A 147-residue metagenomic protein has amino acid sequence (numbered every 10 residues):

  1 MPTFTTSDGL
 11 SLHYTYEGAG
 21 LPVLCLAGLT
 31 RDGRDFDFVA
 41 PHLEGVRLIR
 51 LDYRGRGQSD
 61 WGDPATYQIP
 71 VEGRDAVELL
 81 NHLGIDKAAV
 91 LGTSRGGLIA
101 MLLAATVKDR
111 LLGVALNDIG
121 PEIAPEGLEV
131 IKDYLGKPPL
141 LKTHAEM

Functional and structural regions predicted by a protein language model:
M1-S11: N-terminal cap/lid segment of alpha/beta-hydrolase-fold proteins
D8, G28, D35, E72-D75 (+1 more regions): Conserved acidic functional residues
L10-G62: Conserved HGGG/HGGXW glycine-rich cap/lid loop of the alpha/beta-hydrolase fold
G18-G20, G45, G84-K87, K108-D109: Active-site acidic short loop of glycosyltransferases
D37, V77, M101-A105: Short, hydrophobic alpha-helix immediately C-terminal to the catalytic nucleophile
Y53-L91: Active-site loop/oxyanion-hole signature of alpha/beta-hydrolase fold enzymes
D86-P125: Conserved hydrolase catalytic core segment
I119-M147: Helix-rich cap/lid subdomain of alpha/beta-hydrolase
